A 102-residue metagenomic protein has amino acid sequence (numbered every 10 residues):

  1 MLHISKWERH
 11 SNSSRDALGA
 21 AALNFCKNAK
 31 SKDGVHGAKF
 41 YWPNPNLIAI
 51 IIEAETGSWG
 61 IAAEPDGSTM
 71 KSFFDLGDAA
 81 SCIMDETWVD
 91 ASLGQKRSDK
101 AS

Functional and structural regions predicted by a protein language model:
M1-S11: Short glycine-/aliphatic-rich beta-strand segments at the starts of folded cytosolic domains
R15-G19, G60-A63: Solvent-exposed, non-transmembrane alpha-helical starts
D16-S31: Short amphipathic alpha-helix segments
K27-G37, I52-W88: An amphipathic, aromatic/His-enriched active-site/gating alpha helix that lines ligand/cofactor pockets
W88-S102: Short, low-order "capping/linker" segments at domain edges
